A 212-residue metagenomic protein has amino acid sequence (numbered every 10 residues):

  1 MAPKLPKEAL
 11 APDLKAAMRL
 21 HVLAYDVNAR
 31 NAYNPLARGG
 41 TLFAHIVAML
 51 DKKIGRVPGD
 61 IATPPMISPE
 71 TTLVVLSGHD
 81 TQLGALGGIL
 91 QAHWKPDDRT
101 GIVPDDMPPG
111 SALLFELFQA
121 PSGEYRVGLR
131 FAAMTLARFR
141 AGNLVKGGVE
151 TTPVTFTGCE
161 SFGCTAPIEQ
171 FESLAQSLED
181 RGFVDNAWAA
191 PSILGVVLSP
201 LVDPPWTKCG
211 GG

Functional and structural regions predicted by a protein language model:
M1-G212: Non-catalytic terminal regions with compositionally biased, polar/charged low complexity
